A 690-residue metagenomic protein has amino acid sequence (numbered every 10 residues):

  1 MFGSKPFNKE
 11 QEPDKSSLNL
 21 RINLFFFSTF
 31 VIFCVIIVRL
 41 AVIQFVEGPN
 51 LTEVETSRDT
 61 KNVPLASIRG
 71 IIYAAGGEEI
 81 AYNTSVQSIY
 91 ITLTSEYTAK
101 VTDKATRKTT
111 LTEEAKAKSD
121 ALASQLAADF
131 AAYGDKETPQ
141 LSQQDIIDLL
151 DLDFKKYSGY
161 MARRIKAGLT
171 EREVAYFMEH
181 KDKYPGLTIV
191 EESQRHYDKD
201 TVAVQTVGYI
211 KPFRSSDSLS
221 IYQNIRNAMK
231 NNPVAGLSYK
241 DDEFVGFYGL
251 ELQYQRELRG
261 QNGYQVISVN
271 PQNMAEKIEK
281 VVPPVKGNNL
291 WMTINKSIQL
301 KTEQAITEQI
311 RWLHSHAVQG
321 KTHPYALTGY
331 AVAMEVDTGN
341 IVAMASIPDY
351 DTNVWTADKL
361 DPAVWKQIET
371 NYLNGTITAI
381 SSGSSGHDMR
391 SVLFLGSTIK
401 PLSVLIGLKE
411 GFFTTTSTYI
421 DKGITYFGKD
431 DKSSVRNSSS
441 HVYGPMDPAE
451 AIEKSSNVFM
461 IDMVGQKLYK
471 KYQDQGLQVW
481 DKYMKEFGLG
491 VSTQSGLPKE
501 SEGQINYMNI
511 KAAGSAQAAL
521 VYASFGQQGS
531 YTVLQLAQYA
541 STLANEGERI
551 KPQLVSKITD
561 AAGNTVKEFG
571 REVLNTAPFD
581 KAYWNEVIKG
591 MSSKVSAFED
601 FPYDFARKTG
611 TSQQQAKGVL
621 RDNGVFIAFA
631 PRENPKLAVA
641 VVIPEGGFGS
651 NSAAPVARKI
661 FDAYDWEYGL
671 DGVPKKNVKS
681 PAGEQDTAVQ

Functional and structural regions predicted by a protein language model:
M1-L360, V479-M484, P644-Q690: Periplasmic/cell-envelope proteins involved in peptidoglycan metabolism and beta-lactam response
G3-P6, A81, Q87, S268-P283 (+4 more regions): Beta-lactam-recognizing serine transpeptidase/beta-lactamase-like catalytic domain environment
